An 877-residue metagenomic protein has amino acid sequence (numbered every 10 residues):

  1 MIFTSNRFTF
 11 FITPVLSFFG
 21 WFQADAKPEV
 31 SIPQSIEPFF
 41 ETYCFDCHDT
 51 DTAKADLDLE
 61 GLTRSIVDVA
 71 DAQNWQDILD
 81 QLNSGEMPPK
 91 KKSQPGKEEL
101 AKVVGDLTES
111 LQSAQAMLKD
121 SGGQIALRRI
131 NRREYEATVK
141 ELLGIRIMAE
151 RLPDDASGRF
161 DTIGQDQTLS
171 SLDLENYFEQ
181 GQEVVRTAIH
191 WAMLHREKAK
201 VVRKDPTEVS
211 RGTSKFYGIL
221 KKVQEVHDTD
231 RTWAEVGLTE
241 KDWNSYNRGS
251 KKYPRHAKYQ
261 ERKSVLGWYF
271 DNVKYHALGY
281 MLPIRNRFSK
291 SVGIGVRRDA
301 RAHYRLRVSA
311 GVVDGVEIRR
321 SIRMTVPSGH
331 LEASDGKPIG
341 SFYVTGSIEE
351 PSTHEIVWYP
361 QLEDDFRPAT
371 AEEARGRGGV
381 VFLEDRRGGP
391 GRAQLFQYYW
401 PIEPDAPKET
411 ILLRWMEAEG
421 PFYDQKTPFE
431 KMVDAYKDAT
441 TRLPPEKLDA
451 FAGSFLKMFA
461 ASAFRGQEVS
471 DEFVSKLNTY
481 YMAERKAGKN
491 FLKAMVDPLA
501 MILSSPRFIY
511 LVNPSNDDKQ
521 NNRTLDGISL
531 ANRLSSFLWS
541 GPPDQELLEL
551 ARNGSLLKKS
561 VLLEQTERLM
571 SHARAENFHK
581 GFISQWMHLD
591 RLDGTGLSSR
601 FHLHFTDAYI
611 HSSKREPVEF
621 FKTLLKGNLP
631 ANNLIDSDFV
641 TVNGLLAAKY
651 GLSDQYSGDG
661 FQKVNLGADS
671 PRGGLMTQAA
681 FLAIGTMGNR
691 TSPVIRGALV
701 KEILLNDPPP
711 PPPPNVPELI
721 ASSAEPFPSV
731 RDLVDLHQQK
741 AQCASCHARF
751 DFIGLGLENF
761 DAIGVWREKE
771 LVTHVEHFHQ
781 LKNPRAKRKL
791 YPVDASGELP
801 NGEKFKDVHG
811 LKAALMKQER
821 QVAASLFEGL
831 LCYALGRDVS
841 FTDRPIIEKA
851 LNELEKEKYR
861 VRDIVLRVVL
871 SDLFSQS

Functional and structural regions predicted by a protein language model:
M1-F11: Bacterial N-terminal signal peptides that target proteins for export
T9-G20: Bacterial N-terminal signal peptides
W21-D25: Sec/Tat signal peptide C-region and signal peptidase I cleavage site
K27-L57, A70-E86, K90-S877: Low-complexity, glycine/serine/threonine/alanine-rich intrinsically disordered linker and propeptide segments
